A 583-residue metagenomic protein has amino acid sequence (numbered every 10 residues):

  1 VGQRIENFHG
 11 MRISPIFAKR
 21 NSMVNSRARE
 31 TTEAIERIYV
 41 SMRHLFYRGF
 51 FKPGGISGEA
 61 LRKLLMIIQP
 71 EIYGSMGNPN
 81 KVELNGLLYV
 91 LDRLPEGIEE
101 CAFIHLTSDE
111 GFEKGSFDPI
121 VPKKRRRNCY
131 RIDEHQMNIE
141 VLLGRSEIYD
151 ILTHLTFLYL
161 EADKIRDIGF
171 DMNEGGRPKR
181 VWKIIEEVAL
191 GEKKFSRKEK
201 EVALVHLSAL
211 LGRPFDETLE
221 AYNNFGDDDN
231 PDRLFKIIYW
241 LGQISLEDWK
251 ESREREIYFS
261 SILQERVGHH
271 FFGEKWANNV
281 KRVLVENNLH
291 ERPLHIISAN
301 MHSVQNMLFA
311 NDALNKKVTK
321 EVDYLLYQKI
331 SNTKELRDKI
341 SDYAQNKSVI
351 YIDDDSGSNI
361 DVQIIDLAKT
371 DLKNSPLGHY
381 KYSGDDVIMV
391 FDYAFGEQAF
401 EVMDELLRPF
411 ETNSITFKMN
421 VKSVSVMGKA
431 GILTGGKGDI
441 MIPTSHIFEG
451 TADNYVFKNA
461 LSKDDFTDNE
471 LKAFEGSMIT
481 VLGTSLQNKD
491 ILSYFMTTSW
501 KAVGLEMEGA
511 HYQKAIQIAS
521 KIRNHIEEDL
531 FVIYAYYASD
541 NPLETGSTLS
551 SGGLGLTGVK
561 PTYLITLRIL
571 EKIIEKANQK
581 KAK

Functional and structural regions predicted by a protein language model:
R4-K583: Accessory terminal and edge-of-domain segments that mediate assembly/interaction and cofactor placement around
